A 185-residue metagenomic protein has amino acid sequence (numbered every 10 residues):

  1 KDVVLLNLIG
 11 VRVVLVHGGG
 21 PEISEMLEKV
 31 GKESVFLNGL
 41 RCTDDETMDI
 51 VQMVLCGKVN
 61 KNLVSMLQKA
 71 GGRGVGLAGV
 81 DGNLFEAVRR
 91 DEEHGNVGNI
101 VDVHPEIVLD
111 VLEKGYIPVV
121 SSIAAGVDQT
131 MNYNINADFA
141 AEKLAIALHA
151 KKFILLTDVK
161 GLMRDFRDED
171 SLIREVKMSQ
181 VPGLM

Functional and structural regions predicted by a protein language model:
K1-M185: Nucleotide/pyrophosphate-binding catalytic subdomain
